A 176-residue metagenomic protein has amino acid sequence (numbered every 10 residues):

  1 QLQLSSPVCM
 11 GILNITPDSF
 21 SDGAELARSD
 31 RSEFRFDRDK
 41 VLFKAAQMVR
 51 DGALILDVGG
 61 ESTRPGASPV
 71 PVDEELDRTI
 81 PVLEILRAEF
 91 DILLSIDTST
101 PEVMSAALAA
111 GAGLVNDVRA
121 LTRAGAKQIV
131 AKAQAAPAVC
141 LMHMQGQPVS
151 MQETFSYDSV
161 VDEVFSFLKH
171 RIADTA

Functional and structural regions predicted by a protein language model:
Q1-F20: N-terminal amphipathic alpha-helix/helix-capping segment at the start of soluble metabolic enzymes
S5-C9, A53-L54, F90-I92, G111-G113 (+1 more regions): Short, well-ordered coil/turn segments that N-cap beta-strands
L13, L94-E102, R119-L121: Glycine-rich beta-to-alpha transition loops that act as phosphate-gripper elements at the mouths of alpha/beta enzyme
L13, M48, G52, D97 (+3 more regions): Conserved, mostly hydrophobic/aromatic
I15-D22, T63-R64, A110, V118-A176: Conserved anion-binding
S19-L26, L54-P81: Glycine-rich, proline-tolerant flexible connector loops at the mouths of alpha/beta enzymes
S21-Q47, E74-D77, A120, A124 (+1 more regions): Glycine-rich anion/phosphate-binding loops
S68-I96, E102-S105, K132-M144, S166: Alpha-helix-loop-beta-strand connector modules within alpha/beta enzyme cores
